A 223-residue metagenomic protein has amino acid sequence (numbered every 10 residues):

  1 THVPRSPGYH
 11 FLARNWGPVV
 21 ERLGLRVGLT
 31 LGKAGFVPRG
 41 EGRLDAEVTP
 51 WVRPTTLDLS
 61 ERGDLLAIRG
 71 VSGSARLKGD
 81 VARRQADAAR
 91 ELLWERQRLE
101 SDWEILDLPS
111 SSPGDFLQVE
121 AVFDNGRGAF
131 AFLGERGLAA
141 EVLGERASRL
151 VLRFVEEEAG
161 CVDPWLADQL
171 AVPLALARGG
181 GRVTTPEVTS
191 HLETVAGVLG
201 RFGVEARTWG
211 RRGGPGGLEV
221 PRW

Functional and structural regions predicted by a protein language model:
T1, N15-G24, R62-R69, G144-S148 (+2 more regions): Proline/glycine-anchored alpha-helix kink/cap motifs
P4-H10, L31-D45, E104-G114: Beta-rich nucleic-acid/ligand-interaction surfaces
N15, R22-L25, L29-A89: Phosphate/diphosphate-binding glycine-rich loops and adjacent basic-rich segments that engage nucleotide
V19, L23-R26, A89-L99, L150-E158 (+2 more regions): Change "in soluble alpha/beta enzymes" to "in soluble alpha/beta proteins
V27-L31, W103, T184-T185, T208: General beta-strand structural signal in soluble alpha/beta enzymes
P50-V52, A121-G126, L176-G179: Short acidic-glycine loop/turn motifs at beta-strand connectors
E61-P164, R182: Conserved mixed alpha/beta catalytic, RNA-binding, or beta-rich assembly cores of soluble enzyme, regulatory
G181-W223: C-terminal functional modules
